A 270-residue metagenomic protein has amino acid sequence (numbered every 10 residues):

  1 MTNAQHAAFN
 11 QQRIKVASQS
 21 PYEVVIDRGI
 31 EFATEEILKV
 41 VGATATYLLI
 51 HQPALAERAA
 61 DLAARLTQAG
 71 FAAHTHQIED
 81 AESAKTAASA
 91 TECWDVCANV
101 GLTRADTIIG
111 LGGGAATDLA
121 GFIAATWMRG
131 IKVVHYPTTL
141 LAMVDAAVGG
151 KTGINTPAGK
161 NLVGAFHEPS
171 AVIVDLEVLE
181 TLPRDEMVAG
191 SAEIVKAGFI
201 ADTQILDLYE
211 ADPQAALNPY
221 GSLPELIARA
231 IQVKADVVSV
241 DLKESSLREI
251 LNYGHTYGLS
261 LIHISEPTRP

Functional and structural regions predicted by a protein language model:
T2-T107: ATP/NTP phosphate-donor binding region
A17, F122-Q214: A glycine/threonine-rich phosphate-anchoring loop and its flanking beta-alpha core in nucleotide/phosphate-binding
D80-A81, L111-G113, Y253-G254: Glycine-rich beta-strand-to-loop/alpha-helix junction loops that act as flexible
N99-A105, M128-H135, S265: Phosphate-handling active-site elements
A116-T117, G121, G258, I262: Short active-site segment of divalent metal-dependent hydrolases/proteases that encodes the spacing between
P213-L261: Oxyanion-binding "anion nests"
S260-P270: Residue-level detector of conserved catalytic or cofactor/ligand-binding positions in enzyme active sites
